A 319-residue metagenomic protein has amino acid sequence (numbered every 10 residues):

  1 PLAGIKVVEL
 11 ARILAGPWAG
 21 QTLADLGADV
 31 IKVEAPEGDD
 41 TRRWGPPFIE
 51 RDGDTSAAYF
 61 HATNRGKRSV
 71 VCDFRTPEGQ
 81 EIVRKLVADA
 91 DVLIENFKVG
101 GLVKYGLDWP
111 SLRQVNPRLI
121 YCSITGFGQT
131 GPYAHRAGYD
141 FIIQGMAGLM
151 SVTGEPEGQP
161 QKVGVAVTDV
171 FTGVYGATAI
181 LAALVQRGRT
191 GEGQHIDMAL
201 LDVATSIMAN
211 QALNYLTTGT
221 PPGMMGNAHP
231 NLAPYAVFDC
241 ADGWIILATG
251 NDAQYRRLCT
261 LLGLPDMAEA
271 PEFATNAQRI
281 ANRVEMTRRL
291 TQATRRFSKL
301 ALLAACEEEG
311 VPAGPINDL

Functional and structural regions predicted by a protein language model:
P1-R189, H195: N-terminal helix-loop segment corresponding to the beta1-alpha1 unit of nucleotide/adenylate-binding folds
E37, F127-G128, L200-T205, D242-W244 (+1 more regions): Glycine-rich beta-alpha junction loops
D73, E95, M198-L201, L247-T249: Active-site-adjacent beta-strand anchor residues
Q129, E157-A166, G188-A204, G223-P230 (+1 more regions): Conserved Rossmann-fold dehydrogenase catalytic segment
G173-Q194, S206-T218, C259-D266: Oxidoreductase and adenylate-handling cofactor-binding alpha/beta cores
T220-Y235, L300: Active-site Gly/Thr loop motif
A233-A313: Aromatic-enriched alpha-helical interface/lid elements that frame and gate functional surfaces
I316-L319: Conserved PLP-binding catalytic core of the aspartate aminotransferase-like
